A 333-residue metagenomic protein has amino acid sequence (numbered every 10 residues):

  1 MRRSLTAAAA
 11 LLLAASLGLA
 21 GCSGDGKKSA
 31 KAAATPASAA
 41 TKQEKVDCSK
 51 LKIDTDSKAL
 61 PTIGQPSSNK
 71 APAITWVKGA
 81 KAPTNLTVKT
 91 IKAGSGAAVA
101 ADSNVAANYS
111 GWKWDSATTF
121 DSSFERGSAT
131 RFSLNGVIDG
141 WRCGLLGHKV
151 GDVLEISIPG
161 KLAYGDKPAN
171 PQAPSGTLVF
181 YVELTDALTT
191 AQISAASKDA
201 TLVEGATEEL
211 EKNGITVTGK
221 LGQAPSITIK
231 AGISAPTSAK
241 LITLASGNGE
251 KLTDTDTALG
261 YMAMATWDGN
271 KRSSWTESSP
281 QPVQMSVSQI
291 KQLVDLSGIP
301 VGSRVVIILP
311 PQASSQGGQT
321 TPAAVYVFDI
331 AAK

Functional and structural regions predicted by a protein language model:
R2-K333: Cross-family detector of peptidyl-prolyl cis-trans isomerase
